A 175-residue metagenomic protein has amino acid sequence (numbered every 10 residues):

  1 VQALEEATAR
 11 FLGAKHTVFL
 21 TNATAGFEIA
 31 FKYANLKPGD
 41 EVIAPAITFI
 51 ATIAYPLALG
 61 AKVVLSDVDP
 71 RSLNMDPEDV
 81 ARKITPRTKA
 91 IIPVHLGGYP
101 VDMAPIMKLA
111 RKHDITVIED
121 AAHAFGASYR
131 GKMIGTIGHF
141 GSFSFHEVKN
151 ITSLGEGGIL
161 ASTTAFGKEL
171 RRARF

Functional and structural regions predicted by a protein language model:
V1-E41, Y55-L59, L65-D67, K132: Phosphate-binding glycine-rich loop
E6, A104-M107, E156: Active-site phosphate/pyrophosphate- and oxyanion-stabilizing loops and adjacent acidic/basic residues in soluble
L12, K37, P86, G135-T136 (+1 more regions): Structured loop/turn residues at beta-strand edges in well-structured enzyme cores
K32-A121, S128: PLP-dependent aminotransferase-like
P45, V94, S144, A161 (+1 more regions): Conserved residues at the C-terminal ends of beta-strands
E119-T152: Conserved active-site segment immediately N-terminal to the catalytic lysine that forms the internal aldimine
E147, I151-F175: Conserved core segment of the aminotransferase class I/II
